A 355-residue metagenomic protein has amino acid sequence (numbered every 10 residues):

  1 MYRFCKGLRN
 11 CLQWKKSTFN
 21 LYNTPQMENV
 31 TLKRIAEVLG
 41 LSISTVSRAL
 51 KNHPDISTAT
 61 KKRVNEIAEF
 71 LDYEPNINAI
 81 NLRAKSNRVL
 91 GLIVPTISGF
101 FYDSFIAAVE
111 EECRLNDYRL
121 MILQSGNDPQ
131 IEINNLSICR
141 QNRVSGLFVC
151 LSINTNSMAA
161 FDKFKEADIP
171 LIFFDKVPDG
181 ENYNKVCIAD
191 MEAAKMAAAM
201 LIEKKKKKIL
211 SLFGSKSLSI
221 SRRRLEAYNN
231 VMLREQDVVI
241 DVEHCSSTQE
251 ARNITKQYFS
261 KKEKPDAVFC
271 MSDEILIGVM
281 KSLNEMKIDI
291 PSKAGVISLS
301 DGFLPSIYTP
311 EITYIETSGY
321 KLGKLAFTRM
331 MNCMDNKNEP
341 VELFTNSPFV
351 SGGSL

Functional and structural regions predicted by a protein language model:
Y2-M27, T31, K85-A199, F259-S260: Alpha-helical recognition/docking segments in bacterial nutrient-uptake and carbohydrate-utilization systems
Y2-N87, L355: N-terminal helix-turn-helix DNA-binding module of bacterial transcription factors
R9-L12, K256, S260-L355: Flexible loop/turn connectors
V38, I43-R48, L82-S98, M200 (+1 more regions): Short beta-strand segments enriched in small/hydrophobic residues
L71, Q141-R143, K204-K205, Y258-K264: Glycine-rich phosphate-binding loop signature in dinucleotide/nucleotide-binding domains
P95-S104, I122-I131, K176, K185-M196 (+5 more regions): Hinge/beta->alpha junction and helix N-cap segments in small-molecule ligand-binding domains
L115-N116, A167, M232-V238, K261-K264 (+1 more regions): Short helix-capping segments at alpha-helix termini
